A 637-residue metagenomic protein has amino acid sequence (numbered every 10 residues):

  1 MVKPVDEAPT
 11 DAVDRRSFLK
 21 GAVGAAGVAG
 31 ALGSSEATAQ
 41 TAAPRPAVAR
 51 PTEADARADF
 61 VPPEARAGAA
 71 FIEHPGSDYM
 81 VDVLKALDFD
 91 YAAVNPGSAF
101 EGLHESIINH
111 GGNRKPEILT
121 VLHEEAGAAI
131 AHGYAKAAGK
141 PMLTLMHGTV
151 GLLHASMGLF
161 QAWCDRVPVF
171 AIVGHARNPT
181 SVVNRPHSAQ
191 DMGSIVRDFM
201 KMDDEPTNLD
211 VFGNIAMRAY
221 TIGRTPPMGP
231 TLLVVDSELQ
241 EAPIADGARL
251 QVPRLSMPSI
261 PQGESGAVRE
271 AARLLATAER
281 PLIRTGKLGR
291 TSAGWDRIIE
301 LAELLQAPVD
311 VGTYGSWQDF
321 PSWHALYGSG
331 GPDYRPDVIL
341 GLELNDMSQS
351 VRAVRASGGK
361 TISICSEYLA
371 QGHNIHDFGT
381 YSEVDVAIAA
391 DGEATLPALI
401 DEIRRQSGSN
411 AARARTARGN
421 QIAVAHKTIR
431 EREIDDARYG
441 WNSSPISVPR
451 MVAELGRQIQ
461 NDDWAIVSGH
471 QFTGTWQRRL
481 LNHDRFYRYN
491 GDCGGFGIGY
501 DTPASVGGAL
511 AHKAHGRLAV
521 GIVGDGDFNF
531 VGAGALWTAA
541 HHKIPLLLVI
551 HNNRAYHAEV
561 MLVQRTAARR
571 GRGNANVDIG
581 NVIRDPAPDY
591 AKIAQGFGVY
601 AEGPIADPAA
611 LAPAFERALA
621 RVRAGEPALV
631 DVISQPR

Functional and structural regions predicted by a protein language model:
M1-D14: N-terminal secretory signal peptides
E7, K20, G24-V28, A39-Q406 (+5 more regions): N-terminal alpha/beta PP-like core and its mobile active-site loop of ThDP/TPP-dependent enzymes
V48-F71, D210, V234, A278 (+6 more regions): Phosphate/pyrophosphate-binding active-site segments
S77-M80, K85, H104-I107, Q421-H512: Active-site diphosphate/adenylate-binding microenvironment
I172, T180-S188, D333, L396-P397 (+1 more regions): Thiamine diphosphate
K287-S292, I446, D527-F530, A609: Active-site glycine- and acidic-residue-rich loops that bind and position anionic ligands or nucleotide-like cofactors
